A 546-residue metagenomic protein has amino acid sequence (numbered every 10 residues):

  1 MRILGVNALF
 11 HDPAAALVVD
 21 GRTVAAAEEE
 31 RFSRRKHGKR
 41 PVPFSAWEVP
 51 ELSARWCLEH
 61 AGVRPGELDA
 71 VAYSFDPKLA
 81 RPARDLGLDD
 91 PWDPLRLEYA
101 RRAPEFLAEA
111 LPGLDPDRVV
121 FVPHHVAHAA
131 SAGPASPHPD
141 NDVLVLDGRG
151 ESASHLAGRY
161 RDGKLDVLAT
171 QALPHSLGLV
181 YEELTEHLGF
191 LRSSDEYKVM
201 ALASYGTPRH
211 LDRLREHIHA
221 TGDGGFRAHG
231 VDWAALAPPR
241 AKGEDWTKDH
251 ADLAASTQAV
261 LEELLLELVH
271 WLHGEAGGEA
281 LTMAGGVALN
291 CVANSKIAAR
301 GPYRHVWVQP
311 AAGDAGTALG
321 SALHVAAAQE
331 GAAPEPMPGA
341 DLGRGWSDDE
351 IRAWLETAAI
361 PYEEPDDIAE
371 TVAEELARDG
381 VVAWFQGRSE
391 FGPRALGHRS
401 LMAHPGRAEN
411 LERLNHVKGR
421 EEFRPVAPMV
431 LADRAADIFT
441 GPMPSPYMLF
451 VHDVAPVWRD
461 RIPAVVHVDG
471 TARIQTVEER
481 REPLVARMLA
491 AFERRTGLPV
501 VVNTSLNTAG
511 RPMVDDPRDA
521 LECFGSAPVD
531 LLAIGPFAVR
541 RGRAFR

Functional and structural regions predicted by a protein language model:
M1-L4: Extreme N-terminal starter segment of soluble prokaryotic enzymes
N7-K36, V42-S45, R84, P94 (+9 more regions): Flexible beta->alpha loop and helix N-cap segments adjacent to enzyme active/binding sites
F32-V63, L265: N-terminal phosphate-binding loop and adjacent alpha-helix
S53-D69, A110-G113, L268-G277: Phosphate/pyrophosphate-binding loops at sites that engage ATP/ADP/AMP, CoA/4′-phosphopantetheine, polyphosphate
W56-L107, A130-S131: Short beta-strand-loop/turn "lid" adjacent to the catalytic site in phosphate-handling enzymes
R64-D76, V119-V120, G277-G286, V382-A383: Short glycine-rich phosphate-binding loop at a beta-alpha junction
V122-A129, L253, T257, L261-L264: Active-site-adjacent loop/helix segments that line or gate small-molecule/cofactor pockets in enzymes
S256-L281: Phosphate/ATP-binding catalytic cores across multiple sugar-kinase/actin-like superfamilies, primarily ASKHA
